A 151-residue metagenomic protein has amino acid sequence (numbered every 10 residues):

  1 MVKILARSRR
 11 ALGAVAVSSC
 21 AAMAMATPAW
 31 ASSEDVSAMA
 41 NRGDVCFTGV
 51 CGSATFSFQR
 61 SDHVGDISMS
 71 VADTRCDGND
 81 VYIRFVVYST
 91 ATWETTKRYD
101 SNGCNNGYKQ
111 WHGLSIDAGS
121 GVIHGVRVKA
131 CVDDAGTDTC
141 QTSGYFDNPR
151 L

Functional and structural regions predicted by a protein language model:
M1-T55: N-terminal prepro-regions of secreted/extracellular proteins
S32-L151: Post-signal peptide N-terminal regions of Sec-secreted extracellular proteins
